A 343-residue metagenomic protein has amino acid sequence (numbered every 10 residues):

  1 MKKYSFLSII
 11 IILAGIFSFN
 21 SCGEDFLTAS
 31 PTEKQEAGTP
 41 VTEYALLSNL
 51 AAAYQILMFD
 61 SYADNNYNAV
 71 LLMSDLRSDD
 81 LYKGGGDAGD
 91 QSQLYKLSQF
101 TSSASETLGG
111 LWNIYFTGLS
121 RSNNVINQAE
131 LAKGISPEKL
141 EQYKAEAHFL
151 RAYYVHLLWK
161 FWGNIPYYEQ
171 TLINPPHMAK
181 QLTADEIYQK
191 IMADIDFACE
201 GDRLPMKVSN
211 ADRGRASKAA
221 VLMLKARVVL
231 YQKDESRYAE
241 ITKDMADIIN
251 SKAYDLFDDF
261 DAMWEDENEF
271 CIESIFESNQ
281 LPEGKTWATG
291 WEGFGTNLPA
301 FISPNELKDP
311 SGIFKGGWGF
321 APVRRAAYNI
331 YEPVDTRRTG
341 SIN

Functional and structural regions predicted by a protein language model:
M1-P31: Bacterial Sec-dependent N-terminal signal peptides
Y4-S5, F19-S21, L131-H148, Q232-D247: Secondary-structure transition into beta-strands, especially the periplasmic turns and strand N-termini that construct
C22-R77, L81-Y82, D185, A262-W264 (+2 more regions): Acidic, glycine-rich segments characteristic of secretory precursors and extracytoplasmic regions
T32-E36, Q99-S102, E169-P176, N210: Short linear capping/connector segments at secondary-structure termini
A37, D64-G85, Y168-T171, R203-L224 (+1 more regions): Short, surface-exposed recognition loops and adjoining beta-strand edges that mediate ligand/DNA contacts, enriched
T42-A51, Q55-A63, G85-W162, M178 (+2 more regions): Conserved, well-structured interaction surfaces
A45, L50, Y54, F59-S61 (+2 more regions): Elongated scaffold/linker segments in the mid-to-C-terminal portions of large proteins
N164-D185, A239: Short coil/linker segments at helix-helix boundaries
